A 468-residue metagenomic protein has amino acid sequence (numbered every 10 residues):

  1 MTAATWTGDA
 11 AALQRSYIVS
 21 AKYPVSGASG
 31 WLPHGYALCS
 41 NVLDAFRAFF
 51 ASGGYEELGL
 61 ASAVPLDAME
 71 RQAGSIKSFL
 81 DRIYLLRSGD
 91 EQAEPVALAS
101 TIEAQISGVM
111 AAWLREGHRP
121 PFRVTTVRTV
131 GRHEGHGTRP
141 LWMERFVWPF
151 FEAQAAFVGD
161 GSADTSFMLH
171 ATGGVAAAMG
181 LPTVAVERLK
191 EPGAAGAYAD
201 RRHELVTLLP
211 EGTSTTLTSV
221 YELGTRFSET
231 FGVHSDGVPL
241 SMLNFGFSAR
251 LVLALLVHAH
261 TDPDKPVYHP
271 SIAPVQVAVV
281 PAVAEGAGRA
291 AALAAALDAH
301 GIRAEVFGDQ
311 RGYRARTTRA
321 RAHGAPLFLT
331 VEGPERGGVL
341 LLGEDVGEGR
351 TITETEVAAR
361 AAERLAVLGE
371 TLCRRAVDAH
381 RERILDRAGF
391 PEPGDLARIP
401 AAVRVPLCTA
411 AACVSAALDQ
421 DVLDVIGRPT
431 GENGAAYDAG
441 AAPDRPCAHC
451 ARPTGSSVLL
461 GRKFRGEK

Functional and structural regions predicted by a protein language model:
T2-Q310, G333-K468: TRNA-recognition modules of translation machinery and tRNA-sensing kinases, especially anticodon-binding
R316-E335: A short, hydrophobic beta-strand-centered structural micro-motif
